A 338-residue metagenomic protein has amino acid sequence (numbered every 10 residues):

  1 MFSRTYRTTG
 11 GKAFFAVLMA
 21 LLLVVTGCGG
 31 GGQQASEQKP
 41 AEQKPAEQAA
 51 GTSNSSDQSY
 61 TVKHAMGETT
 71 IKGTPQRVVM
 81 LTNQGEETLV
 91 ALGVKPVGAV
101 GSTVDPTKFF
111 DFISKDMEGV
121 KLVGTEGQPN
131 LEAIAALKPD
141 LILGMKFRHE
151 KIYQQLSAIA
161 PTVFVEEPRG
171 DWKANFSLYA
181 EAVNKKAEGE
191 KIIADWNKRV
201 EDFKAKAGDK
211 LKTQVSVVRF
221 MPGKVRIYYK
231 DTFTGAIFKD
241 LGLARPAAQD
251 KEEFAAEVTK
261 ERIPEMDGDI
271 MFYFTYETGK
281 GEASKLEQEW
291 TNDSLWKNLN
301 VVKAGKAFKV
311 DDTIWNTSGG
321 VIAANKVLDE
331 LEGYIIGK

Functional and structural regions predicted by a protein language model:
S3-F15: Bacterial N-terminal signal peptides that target proteins for export
A16-T26: Bacterial N-terminal signal peptides
V24-D57: Bacterial lipoprotein signal-peptidase II cleavage site
R77-L89, E190-A244, A248: Basic- and aromatic-lined ligand-binding clefts that recognize polyanionic substrates
G85-A133: A short, structured surface patch at a secondary-structure boundary
K138-L143, P161, G268-D269: Proline-aspartate-enriched helix->loop->beta-strand connector
K151-P222, S318-K338: Extracytoplasmic substrate-binding proteins
I270-K338: Structured C-terminal subdomain patch of bacterial secreted/periplasmic proteins
